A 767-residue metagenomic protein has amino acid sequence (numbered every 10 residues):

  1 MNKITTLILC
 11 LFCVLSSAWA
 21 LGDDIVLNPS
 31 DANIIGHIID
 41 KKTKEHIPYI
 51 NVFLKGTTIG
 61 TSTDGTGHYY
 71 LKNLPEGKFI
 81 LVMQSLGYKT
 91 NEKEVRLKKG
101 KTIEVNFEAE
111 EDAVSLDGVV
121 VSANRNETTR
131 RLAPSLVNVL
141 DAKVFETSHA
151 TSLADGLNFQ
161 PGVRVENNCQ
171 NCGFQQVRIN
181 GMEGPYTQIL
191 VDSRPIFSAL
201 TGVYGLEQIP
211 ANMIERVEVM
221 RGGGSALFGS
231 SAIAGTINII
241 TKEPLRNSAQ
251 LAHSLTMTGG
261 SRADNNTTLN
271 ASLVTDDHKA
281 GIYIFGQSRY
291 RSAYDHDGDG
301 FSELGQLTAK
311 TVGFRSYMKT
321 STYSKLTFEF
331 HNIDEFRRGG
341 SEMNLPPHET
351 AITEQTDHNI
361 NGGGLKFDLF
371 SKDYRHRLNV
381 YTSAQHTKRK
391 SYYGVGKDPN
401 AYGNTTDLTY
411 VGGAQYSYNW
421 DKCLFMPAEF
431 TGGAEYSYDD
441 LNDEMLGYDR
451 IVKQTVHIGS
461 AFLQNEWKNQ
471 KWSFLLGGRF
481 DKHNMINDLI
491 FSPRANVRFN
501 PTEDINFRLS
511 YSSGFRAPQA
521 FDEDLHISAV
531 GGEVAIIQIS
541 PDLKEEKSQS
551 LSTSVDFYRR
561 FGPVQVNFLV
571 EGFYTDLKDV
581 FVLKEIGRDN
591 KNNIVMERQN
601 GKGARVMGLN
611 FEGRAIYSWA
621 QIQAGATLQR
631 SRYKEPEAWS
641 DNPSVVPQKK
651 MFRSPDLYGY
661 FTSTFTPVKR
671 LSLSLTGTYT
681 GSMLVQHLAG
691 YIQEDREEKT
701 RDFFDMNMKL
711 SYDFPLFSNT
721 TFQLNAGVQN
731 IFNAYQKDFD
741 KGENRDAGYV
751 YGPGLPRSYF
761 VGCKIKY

Functional and structural regions predicted by a protein language model:
L21-D31, H37-T43, I50-K55, Q84-Y88 (+3 more regions): Short, acidic, small-residue-rich periplasmic hinge/interaction motif at the N-terminus of Gram-negative outer-membrane
K72-N73, Q176-R178, R194-R221, K242: Short acidic/polar hinge/loop motifs at secondary-structure boundaries that mediate gating or recognition
A154-P195, E215: Extracytoplasmic beta-strand/coil segments of soluble accessory domains associated with Gram-negative outer-membrane
S198-L200, M213-E215, A226-G298, G305-V312: Outer-membrane beta-barrel translocator/receptor signature
T268-L269, H278, R377-Y393, R508 (+4 more regions): Membrane-embedded beta-barrel scaffold of Gram-negative outer-membrane proteins
R291-T311, Y317-L378, A384-D407, I451: Flexible loop and strand-edge segments within Gram-negative outer membrane beta-barrel domains
K468-S473, F568-L577, E597-L688: Gram-negative outer-membrane beta-barrel transporters
K578-D579, S618, R670, Y679-L688 (+1 more regions): C-terminal beta-signal and adjacent terminal beta-strands/loops of Gram-negative outer-membrane beta-barrel proteins
